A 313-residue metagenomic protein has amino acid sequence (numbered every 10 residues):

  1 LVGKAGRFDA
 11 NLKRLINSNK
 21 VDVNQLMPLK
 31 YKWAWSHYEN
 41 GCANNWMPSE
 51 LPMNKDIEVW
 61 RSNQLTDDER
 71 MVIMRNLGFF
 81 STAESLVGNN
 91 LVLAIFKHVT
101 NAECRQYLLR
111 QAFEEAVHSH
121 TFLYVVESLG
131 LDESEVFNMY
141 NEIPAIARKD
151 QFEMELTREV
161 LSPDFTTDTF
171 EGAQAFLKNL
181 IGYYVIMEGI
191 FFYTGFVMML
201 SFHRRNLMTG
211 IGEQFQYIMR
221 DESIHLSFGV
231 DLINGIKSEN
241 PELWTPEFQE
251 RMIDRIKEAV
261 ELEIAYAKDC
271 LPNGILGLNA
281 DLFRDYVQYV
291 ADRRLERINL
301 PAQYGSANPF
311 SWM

Functional and structural regions predicted by a protein language model:
G3-W60: Amphipathic alpha-helical packing elements
E58, S62-M313: Non-heme di-metal
